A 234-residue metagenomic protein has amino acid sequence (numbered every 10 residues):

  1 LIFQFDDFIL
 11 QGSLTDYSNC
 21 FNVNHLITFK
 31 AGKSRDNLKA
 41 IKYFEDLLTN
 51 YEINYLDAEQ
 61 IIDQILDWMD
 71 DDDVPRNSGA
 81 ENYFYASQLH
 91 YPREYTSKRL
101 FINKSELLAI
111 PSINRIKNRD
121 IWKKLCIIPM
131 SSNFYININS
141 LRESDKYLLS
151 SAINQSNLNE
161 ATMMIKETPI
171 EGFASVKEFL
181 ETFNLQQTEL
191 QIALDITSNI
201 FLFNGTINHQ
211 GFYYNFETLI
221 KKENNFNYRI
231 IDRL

Functional and structural regions predicted by a protein language model:
L1-L234: Compositionally biased linear targeting/interaction segments
